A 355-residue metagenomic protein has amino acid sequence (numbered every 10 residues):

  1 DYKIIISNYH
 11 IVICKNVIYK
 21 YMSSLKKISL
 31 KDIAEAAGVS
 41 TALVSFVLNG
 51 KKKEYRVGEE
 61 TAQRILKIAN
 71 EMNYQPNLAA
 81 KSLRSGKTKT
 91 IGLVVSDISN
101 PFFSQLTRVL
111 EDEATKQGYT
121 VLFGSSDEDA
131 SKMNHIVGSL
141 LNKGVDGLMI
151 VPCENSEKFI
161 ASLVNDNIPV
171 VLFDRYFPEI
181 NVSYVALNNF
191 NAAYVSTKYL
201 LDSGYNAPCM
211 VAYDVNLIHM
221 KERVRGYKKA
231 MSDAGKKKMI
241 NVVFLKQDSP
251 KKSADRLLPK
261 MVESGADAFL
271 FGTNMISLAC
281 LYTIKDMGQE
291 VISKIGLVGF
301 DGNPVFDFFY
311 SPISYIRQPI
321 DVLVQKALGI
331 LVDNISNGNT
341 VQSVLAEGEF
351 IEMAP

Functional and structural regions predicted by a protein language model:
D1-K87: N-terminal helix-turn-helix DNA-binding module of bacterial transcription factors
S23-S29, A69-F102, L106-R108, Q117 (+2 more regions): N-terminal helix-turn-helix/winged-helix DNA-binding helices and compositionally similar short basic alpha-helical
A114-S125, A207-M210, K228-K251: Short beta-strand elements in bilobed, periplasmic/extracellular small-molecule ligand-binding domains
L122-N142, A193-Y194, V242-E263: Structural motif
I150-V195, M275, D301-I313: Flexible loop/hinge segments that line or gate small-molecule binding clefts
S183-M210, K229, P250-P259, S277 (+1 more regions): Hydrophobic alpha-helical segments within soluble ligand-binding/sensing domains
Y194-G235, Q342-P355: An alpha-beta-alpha
D255-P355: Flexible loop/turn connectors
